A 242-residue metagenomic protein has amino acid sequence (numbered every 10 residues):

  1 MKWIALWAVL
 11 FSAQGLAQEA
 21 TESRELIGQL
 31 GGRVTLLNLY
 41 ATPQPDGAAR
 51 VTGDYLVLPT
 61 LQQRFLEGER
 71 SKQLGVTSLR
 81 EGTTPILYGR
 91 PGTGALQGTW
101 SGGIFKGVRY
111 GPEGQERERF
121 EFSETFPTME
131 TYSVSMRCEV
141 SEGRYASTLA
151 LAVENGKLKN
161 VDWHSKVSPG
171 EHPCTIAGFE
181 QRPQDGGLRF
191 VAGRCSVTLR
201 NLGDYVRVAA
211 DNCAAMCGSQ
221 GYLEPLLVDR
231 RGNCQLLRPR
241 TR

Functional and structural regions predicted by a protein language model:
M1-W7: Sec-dependent signal peptide recognition, specifically the positively charged N-region followed immediately by
S12-Q14: N-terminal signal peptide c-region/cleavage motif recognized by signal peptidases
Q18-L202, M216-C217, E224, G232-L236 (+1 more regions): Central antiparallel beta-sheet cores of small beta-barrel/beta-sandwich binding domains
V206-Y222: Beta-strand-rich cores of mature extracytoplasmic or soluble domains
